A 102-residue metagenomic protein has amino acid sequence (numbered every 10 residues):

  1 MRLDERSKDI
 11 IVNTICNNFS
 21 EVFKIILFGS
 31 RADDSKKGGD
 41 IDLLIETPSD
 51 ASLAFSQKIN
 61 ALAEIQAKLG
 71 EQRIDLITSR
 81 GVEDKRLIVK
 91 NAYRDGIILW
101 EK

Functional and structural regions predicted by a protein language model:
M1-K24, A32-G38, P48-K102: Catalytic core of pol beta-like nucleotidyltransferases
D42-L44: Short, well-ordered beta-strand segments
